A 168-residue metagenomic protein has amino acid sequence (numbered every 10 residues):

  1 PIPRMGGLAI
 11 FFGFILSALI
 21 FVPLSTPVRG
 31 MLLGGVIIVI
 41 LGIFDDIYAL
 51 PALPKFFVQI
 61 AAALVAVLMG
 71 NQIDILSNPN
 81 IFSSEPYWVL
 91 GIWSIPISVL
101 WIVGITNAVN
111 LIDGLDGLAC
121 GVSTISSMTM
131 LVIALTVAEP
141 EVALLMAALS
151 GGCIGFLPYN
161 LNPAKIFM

Functional and structural regions predicted by a protein language model:
P1-M168: "…together with the soluble PPM/PP2C metallo-phosphatase catalytic core" -> "…together with the soluble PPM/PP2C
